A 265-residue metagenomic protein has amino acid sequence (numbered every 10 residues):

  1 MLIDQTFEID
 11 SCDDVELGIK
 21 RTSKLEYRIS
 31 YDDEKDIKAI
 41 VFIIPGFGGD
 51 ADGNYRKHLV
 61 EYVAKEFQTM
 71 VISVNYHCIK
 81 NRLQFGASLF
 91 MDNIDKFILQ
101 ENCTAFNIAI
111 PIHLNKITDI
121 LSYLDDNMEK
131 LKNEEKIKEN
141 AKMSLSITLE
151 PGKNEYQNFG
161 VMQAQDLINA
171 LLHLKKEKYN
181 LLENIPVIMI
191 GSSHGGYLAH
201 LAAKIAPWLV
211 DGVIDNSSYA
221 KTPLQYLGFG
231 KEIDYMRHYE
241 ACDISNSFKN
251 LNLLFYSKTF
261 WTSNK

Functional and structural regions predicted by a protein language model:
M1-A39, L99-E101, E155: N-terminal cap/lid segment of alpha/beta-hydrolase-fold proteins
M1-F7, I79-Q84, D92-T104, D234-T262: Extended charged low-complexity segments that act as oligomerization/scaffolding linkers
E26-E129: Short, surface-exposed "cap/lid" segments of acyl-processing enzymes
P45, M143-N154, L251-K258: Short glycine/proline-rich turn/loop motifs
V60, A64, L171, K175 (+1 more regions): A conserved amphipathic alpha-helix that caps or lines the catalytic cleft of carbohydrate- and lipid-modifying enzymes
N93-K178: Alpha/beta-hydrolase active-site loop
N180-S193: Alpha/beta-hydrolase fold nucleophile elbow
H200-N264: Hydrolase active-site cap/lid region
